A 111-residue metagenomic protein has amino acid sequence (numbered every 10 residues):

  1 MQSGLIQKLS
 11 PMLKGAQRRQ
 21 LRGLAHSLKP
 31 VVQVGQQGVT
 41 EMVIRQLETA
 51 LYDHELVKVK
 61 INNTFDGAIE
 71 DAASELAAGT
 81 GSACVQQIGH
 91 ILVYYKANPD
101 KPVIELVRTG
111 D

Functional and structural regions predicted by a protein language model:
Q2-D111: Positively charged, polar, low-complexity stretches
